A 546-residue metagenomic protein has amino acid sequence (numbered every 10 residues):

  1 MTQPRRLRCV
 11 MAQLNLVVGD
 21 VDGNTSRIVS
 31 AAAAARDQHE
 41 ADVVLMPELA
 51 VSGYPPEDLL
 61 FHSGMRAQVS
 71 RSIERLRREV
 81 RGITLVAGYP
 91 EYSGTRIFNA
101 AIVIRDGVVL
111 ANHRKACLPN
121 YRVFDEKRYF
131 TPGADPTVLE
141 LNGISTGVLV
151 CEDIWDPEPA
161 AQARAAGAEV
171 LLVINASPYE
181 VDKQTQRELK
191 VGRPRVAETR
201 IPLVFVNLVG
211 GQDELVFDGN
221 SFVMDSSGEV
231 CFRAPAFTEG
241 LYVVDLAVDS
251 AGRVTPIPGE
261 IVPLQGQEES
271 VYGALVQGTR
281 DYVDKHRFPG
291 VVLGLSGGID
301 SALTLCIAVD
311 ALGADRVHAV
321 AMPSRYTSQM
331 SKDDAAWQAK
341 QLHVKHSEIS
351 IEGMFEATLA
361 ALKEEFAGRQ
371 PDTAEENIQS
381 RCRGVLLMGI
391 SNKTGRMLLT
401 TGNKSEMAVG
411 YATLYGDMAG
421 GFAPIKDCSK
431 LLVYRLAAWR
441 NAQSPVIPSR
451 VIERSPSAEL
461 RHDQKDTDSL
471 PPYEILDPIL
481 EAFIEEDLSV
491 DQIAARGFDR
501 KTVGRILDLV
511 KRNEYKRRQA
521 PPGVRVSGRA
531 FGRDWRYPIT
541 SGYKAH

Functional and structural regions predicted by a protein language model:
M1-G294, L305-R316, A321, H346: Enzyme catalytic cores with a strong preference for nitrogen-chemistry domains
R200, S226, G252-S296, S301-H546: ATP/NTP-dependent adenylation/nucleotidyl-transfer catalytic domains that generate, transfer, or process NMP-activated
